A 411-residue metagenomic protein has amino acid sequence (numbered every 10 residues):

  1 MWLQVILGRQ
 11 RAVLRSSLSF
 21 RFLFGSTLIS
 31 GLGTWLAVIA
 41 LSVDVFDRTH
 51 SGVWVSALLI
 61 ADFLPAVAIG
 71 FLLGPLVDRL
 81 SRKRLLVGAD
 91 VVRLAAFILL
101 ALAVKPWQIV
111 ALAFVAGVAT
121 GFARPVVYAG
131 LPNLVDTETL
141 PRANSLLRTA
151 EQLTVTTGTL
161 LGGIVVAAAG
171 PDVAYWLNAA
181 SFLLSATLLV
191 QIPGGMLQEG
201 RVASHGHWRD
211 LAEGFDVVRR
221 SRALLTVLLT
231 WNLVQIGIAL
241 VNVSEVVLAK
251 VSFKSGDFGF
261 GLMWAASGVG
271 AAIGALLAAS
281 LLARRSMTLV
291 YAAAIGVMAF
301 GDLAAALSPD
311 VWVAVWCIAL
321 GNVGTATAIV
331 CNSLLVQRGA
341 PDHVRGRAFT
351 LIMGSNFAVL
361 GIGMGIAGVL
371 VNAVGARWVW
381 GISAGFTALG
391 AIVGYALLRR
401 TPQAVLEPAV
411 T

Functional and structural regions predicted by a protein language model:
M1-T411: Alpha-helical transmembrane-bundle signature of multi-pass membrane transport and export proteins
